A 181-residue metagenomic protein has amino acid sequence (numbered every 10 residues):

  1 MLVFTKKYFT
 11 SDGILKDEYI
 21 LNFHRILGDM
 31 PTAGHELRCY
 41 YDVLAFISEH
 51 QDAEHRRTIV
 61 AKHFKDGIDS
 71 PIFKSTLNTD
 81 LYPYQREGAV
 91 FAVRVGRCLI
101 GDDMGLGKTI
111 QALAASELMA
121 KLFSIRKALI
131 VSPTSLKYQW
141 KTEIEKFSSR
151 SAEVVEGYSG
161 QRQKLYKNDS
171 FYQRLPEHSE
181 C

Functional and structural regions predicted by a protein language model:
M1-K62: Charged, low-complexity intrinsically disordered regions
L2, L15, S75, A92-V93: Residue-level detector of transmembrane insertion/anchoring sites
D17, F64-L81, E87, L106-C181: SF2 helicase/translocase NTPase motor core, specifically the RecA-like lobe 1 inter-motif segment between Walker
A92, D103, P133: P-loop (Walker A) phosphate-binding loop of NTP-binding proteins
V93-R94, E117: Short, locally clustered residues in the helix-turn-helix/winged-helix DNA-binding domain
R97: Walker A (P-loop) ATP-phosphate-binding motif of ABC ATPase nucleotide-binding domains
I100: Hydrophobic anchor at the beta1->P-loop junction of P-loop NTPases
